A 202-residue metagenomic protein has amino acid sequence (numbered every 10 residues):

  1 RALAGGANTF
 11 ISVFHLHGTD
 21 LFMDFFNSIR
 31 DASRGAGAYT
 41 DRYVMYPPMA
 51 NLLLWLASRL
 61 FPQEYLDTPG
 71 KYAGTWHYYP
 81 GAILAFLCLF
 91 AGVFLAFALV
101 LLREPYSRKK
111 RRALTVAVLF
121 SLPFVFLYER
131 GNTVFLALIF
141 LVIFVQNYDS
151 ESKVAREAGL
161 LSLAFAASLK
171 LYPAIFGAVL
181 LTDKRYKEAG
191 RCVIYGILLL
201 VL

Functional and structural regions predicted by a protein language model:
R1-K109: TM-lumen/periplasm interface segments of multi-pass membrane proteins, especially the first transmembrane helix
C88-V93, F135-F140, A166-Y172, V193: Membrane-embedded alpha-helical segments of multi-pass membrane proteins, especially the transmembrane helices
L95-P105, V145-E151, L181-Y186: Structural signal for the C-terminal ends of transmembrane alpha-helices and the immediately following loop
L114-L119, L163, A167: Short helix- or helix-capping micro-motifs that position conserved polar/aromatic residues at function-defining sites
F126-V134: Short acidic/glycine- and proline-prone juxtamembrane loop motifs at membrane-interface regions of multi-pass membrane
V134, L141-E157: Membrane-interface transmembrane helices that cradle and orient dolichyl/undecaprenyl
R156-L181: Membrane-interface alpha helices of multi-pass inner-membrane proteins
R185-L202: Hydrophobic alpha-helical membrane-interfacial segments at the cytosolic entry of transmembrane helices
